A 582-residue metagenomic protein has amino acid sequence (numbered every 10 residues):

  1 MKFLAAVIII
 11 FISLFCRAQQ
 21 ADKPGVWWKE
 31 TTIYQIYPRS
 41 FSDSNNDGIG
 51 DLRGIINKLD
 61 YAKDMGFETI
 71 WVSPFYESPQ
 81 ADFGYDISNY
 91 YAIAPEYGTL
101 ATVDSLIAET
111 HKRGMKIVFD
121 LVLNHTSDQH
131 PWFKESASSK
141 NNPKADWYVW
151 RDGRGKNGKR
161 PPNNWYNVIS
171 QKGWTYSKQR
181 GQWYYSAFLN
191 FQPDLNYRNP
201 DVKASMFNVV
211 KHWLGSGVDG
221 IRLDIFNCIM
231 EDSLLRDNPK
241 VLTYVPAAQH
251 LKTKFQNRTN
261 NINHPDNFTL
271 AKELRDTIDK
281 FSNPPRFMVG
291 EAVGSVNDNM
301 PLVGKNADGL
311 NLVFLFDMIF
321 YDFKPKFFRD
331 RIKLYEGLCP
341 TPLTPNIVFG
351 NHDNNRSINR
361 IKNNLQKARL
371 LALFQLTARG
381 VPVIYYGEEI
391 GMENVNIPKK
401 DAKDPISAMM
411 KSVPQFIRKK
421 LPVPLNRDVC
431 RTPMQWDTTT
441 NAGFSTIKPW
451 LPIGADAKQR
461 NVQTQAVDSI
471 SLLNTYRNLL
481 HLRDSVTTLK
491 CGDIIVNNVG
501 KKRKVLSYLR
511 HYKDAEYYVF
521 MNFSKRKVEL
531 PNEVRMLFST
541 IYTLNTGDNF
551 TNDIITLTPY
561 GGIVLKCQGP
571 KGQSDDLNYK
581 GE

Functional and structural regions predicted by a protein language model:
M1-I8: Sec-dependent signal peptide recognition, specifically the positively charged N-region followed immediately by
I9-R17: Hydrophobic h-region of N-terminal signal peptides that target proteins for export in Gram-negative bacteria
Q19-K211, G215, C228-S295, M434: Acidic/aromatic-lined carbohydrate-recognition and catalytic surfaces of CAZymes acting on diverse glycans
W28, L234-N260, T269-P285, V303-G304 (+7 more regions): Loop/helix patches that line or flank the sugar-binding groove of alpha-linked glycan CAZymes
S127-A137, F287-D322, E393-D404: Substrate-binding cleft/loops of secretory-pathway carbohydrate-active enzymes
K527-T546: Beta-strand-rich binding/interaction modules
T551-E582: C-terminal beta-strand-rich structural cap/linker in extracellular carbohydrate-active enzymes
